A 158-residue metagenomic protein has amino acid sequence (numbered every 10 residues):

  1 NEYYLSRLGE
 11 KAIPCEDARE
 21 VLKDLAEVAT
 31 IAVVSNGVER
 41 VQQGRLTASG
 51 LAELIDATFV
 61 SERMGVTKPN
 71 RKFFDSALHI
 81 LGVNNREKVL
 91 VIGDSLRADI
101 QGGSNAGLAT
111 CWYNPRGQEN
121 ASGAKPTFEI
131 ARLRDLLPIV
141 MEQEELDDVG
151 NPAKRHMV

Functional and structural regions predicted by a protein language model:
N1-E2, C111: Intrinsically disordered, low-complexity segments enriched in small/polar residues
E2-A32: Short, acidic loop-to-helix structural element flanking the phosphoryl-transfer center in phosphate-processing enzymes
R19, K23, T30-V158: Asp-based, Mg2+/Mn2+-dependent phosphohydrolase catalytic module
